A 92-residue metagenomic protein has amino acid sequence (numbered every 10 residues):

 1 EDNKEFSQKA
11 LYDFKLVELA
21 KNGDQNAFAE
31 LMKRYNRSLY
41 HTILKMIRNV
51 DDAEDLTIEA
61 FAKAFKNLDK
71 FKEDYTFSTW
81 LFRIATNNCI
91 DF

Functional and structural regions predicted by a protein language model:
E1-E18: Intrinsic, short, N-terminal disordered tails of RNA polymerase sigma-factor systems
K4, K21-E30, Y40-E59: Short, charged helix-capping/linker segments at alpha-helix termini
D13-L16, A27-F28, L56, F77: Hydrophobic side chains within well-formed alpha-helices
L39, I43, L68, L81 (+1 more regions): Hydrophobic-face residues of short alpha-helical interaction/recognition segments
D51, Y75-T79: Conserved catalytic/ATP-binding subdomain
A62: Conserved E/DxxT/N motif and adjacent residues on the DHp alpha2 helix of HisKA-family sensor histidine kinases
D69-D74: Short alpha-helix-to-loop micro-motif enriched in aromatics/charged/Gly
